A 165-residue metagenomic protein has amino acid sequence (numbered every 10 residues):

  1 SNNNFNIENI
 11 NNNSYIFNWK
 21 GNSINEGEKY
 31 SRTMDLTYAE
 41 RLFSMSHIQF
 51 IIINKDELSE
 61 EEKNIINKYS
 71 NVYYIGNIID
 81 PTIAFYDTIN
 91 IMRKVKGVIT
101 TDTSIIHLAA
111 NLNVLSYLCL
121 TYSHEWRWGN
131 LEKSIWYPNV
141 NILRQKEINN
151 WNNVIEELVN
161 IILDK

Functional and structural regions predicted by a protein language model:
S1-K165: Catalytic machinery of carbohydrate-active enzymes, primarily nucleotide-sugar-dependent glycosyltransferases
